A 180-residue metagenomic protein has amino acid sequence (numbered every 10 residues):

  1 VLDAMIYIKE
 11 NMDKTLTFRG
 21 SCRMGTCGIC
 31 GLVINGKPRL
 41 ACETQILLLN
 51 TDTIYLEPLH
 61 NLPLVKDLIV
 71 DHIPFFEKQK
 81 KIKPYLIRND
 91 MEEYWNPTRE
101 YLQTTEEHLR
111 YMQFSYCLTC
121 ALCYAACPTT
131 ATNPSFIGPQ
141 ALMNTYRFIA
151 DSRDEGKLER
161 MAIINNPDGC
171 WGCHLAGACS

Functional and structural regions predicted by a protein language model:
V1-N11, E57-S180: Ferredoxin-type iron-sulfur electron-transfer modules in oxidoreductases and energy-metabolism complexes
D13-R19: Active-site phosphate-binding and catalytic loops of NTP-dependent enzymes
C22-G31: Short, structured protein-protein interaction patches enriched in aromatics and acidic/basic residues, typified by
V33-G36: Short strand-turn-strand beta-turns centered on an Asx-Gly dipeptide
C42: Short beta-strand-centered aromatic/proline hotspots
Q45-I46: A generic structural motif
L49-T53: Extracellular interaction modules
